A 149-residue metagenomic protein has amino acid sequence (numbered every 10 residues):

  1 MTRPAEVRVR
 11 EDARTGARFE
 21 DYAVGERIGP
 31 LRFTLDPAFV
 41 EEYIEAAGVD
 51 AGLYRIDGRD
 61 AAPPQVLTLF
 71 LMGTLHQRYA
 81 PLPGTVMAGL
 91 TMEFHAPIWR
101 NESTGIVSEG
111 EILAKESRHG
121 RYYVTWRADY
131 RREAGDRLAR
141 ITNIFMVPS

Functional and structural regions predicted by a protein language model:
M1-A17, I98-S149: HotDog/MaoC-like acyl-thioester-processing domains
M1-G89: Hot-dog-fold acyl-thioester-processing enzymes
G25, Y43, M92, S108-G110 (+1 more regions): Short low-polarity hydrophobic stretches
I56, P64, M92, D129-E133 (+1 more regions): Short, surface-exposed, charged/polar-biased interaction segments
P81-T104: Mid-chain, well-packed structural core segment of small domains
